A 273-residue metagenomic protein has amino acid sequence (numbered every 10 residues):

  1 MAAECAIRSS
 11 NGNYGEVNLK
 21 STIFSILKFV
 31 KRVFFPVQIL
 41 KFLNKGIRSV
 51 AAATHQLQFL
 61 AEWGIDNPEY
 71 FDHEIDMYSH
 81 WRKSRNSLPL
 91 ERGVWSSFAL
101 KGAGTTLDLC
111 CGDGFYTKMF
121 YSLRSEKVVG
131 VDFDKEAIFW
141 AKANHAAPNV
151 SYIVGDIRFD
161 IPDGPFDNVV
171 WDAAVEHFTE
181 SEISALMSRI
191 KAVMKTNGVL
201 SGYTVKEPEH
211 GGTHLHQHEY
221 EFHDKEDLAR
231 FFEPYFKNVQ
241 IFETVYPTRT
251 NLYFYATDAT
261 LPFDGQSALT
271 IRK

Functional and structural regions predicted by a protein language model:
C5-G102, L109-P162, F178-A185, R189 (+1 more regions): Class I (Rossmann-like) S-adenosyl-L-methionine-dependent methyltransferase catalytic domain, capturing the SAM-binding
A103, F166-D167: Local beta-strand N-terminus motif with an aromatic residue
V170: A conserved beta-strand element that flanks and buttresses the S-adenosyl-L-methionine
A173-H177: Short catalytic micro-motifs in class I SAM-dependent methyltransferases
